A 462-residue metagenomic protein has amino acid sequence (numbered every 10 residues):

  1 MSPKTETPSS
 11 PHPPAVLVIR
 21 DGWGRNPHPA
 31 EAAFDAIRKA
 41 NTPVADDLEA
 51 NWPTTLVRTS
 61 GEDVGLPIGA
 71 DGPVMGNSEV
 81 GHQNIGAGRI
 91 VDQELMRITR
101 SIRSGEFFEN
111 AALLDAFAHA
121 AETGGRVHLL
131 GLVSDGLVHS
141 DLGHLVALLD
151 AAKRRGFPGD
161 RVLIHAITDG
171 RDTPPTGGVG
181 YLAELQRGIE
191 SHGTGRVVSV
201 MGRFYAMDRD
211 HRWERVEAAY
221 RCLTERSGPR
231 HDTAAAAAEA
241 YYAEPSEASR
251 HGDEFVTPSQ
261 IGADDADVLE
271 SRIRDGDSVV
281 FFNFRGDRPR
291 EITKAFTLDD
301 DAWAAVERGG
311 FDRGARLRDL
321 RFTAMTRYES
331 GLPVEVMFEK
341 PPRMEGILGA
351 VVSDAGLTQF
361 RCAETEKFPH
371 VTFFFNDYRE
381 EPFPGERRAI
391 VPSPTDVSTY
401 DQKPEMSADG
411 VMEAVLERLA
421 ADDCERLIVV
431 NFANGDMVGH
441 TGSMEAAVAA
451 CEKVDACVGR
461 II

Functional and structural regions predicted by a protein language model:
S2-L17, W23-H128, L132-H192, R196-F204 (+5 more regions): Active-site nucleophile/metal-coordination loop of metallo-enzymes that catalyze phosphate/sulfate and related
H12-P14, V415-D436: Active-site regions of oxyanion-processing enzymes, predominantly non-cytosolic
I85, I90-S101, L129, A389-Q402 (+1 more regions): Gly-rich Lys/Arg/Thr-decorated short loops/hinges at beta-loop-alpha junctions or inter-strand turns that position
G125-H139, E425-T441: Short acidic, glycine-rich surface-loop motifs adjacent to enzyme active sites
V146, A295-D301, A447: Short, solvent-exposed amphipathic alpha-helical segments in soluble enzyme and RNA/protein-processing domains
V146-D160, G410-A420, G435-I462: A long, amphipathic alpha-helix that forms part of the scaffold/cap immediately adjacent to metal-dependent active
T173-D267, R274, S278, F284-P289 (+2 more regions): Long, well-ordered, tryptophan-enriched scaffold segments
L357-R418, V448: Metal-dependent catalytic core segments for phosphate chemistry
